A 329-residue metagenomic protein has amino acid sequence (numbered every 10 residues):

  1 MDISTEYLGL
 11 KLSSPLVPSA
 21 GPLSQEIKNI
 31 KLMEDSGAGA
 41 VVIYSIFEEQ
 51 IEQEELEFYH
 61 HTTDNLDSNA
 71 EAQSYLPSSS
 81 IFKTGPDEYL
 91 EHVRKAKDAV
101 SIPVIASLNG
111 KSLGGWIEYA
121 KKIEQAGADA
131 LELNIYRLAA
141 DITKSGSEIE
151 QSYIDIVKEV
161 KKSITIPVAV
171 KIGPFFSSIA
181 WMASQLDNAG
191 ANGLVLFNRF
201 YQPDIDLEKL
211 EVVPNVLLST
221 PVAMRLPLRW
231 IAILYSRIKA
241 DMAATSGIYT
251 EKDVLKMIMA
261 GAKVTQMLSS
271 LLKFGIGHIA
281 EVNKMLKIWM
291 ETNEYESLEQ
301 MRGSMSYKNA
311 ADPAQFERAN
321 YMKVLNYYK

Functional and structural regions predicted by a protein language model:
M1-V17, E88-K97, K329: N-terminal amphipathic alpha-helix/helix-capping segment at the start of soluble metabolic enzymes
L8, A20, T245-S246, R302: Short glycine-rich loop/turn motifs that provide flexible caps or phosphate-binding loops at active sites
G21, I27-D67, T84-I105, N109-A244 (+3 more regions): Alpha/beta enzyme core
L23-S24, L272: Short, glycine-/Ser/Thr-/acidic-enriched flexible segments
E71-S80: Short glycine/proline- and acidic residue-enriched helix-loop micro-motifs that form flexible lids or anion-recognition
L234, L268-S270, N283: Short, small-residue alpha-helix embedded
V264-G275: Helical hairpin unit composed of two closely spaced alpha helices linked by a short loop
F274-E294, E299-K329: C-terminal extensions of enzymes
